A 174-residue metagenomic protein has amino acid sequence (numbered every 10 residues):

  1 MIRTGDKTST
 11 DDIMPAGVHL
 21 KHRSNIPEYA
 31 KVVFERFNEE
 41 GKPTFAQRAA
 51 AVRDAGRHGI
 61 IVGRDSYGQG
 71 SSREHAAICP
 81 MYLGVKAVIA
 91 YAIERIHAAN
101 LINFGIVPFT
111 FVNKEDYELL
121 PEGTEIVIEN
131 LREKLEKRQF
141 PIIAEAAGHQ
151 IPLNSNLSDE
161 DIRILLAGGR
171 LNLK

Functional and structural regions predicted by a protein language model:
M1-K174: Fe-S-dependent hydro-lyases/dehydratases of central metabolism
